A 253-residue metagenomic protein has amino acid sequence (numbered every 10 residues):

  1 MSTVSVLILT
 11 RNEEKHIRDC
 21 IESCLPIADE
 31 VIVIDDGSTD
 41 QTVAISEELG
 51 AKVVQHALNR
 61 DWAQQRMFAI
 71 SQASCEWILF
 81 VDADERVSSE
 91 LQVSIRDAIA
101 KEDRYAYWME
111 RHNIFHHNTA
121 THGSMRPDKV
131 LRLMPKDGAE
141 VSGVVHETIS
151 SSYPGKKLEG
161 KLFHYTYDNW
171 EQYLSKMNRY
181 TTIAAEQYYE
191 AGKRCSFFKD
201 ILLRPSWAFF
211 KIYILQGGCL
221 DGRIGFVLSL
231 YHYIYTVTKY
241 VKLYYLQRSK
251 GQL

Functional and structural regions predicted by a protein language model:
T3-S5, E30: Cell-envelope/extracellular polymer assembly enzymes that use nucleotide-activated donors
L7-I27: Short, well-formed alpha-helical segments that are part of the catalytic scaffolds of diverse glycosyltransferases
R18, D40-L49, E90-L91: Acidic helix N-cap motif at the loop->helix transition within catalytic regions of sugar-transfer enzymes
S23, D35-I45, L58, D82: A conserved acidic beta->alpha catalytic loop
I27, L49-G50, K129, S151: Short, structured coil segments at secondary-structure junctions
V43-Q72: Conserved donor nucleotide-binding strand/loop of the catalytic core
A63-I70, W77, V81, S88-K250: Catalytic-site signature of metal-activated, phosphate-bearing donor transferases, centered on the GT-A/GT-A-like
